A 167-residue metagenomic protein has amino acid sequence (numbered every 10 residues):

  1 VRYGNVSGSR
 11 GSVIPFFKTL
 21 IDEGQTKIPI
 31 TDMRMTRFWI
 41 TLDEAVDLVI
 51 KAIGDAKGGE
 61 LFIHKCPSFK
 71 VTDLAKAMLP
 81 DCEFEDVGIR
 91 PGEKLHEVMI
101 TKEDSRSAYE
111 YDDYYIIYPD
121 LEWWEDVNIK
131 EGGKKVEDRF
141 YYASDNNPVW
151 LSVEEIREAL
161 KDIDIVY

Functional and structural regions predicted by a protein language model:
V1-Y167: Strand-loop microenvironment adjacent to phosphate/nucleotide-handling motifs in alpha/beta enzyme folds
